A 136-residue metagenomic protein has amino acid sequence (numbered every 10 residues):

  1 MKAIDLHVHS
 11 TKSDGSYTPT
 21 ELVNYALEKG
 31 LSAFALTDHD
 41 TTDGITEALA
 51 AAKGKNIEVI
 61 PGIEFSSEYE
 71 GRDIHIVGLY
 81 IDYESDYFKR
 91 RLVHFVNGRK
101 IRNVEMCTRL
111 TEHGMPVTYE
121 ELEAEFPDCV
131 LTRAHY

Functional and structural regions predicted by a protein language model:
M1-R72: An N-terminally biased module of ancient metal coordination in phosphate/nucleic-acid-related enzymes
G54-Y136: Extended substrate/RNA-proximal surfaces in nucleic-acid metabolism proteins
